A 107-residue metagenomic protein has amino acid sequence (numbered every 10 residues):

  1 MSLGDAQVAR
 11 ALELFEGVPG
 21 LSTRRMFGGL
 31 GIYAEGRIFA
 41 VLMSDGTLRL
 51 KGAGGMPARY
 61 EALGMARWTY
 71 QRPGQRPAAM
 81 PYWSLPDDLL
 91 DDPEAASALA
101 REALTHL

Functional and structural regions predicted by a protein language model:
M1-L107: Charge-dense, helix-prone N-terminal extensions
